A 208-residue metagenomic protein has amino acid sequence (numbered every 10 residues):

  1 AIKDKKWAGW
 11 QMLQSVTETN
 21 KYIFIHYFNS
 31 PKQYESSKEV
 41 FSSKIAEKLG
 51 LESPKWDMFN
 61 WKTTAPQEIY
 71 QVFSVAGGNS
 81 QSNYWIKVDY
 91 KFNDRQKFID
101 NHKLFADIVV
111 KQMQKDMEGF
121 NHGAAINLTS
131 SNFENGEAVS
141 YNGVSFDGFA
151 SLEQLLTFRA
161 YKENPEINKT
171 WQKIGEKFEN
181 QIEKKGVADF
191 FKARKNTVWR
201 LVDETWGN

Functional and structural regions predicted by a protein language model:
A1-N208: Short S/T/G/P-rich N-terminal loop/turn motif that feeds into the first structured element of a domain
